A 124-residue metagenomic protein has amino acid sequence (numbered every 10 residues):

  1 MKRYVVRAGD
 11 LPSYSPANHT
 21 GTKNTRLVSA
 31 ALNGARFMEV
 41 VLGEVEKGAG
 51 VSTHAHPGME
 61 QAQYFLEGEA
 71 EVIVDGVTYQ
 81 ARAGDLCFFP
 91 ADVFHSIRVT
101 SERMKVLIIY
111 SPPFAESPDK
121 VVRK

Functional and structural regions predicted by a protein language model:
M1-F37, S52, V121-K124: A short, N-terminal "cap"/entry segment at the start of jelly-roll beta-barrel domains of the cupin/DSBH fold
R26, V41-H56: Conserved short histidine dyad/triad with adjacent acidic residue
L42, E102-P118: A short hydrophobic beta-strand segment most commonly corresponding to one strand of the jelly-roll/cupin
S52-T53, V72-I73, F89, H95-S101: Short beta-strand His + acidic residue motifs that chelate non-heme Fe in jelly-roll/DSBH and cupin folds
G58-E60, Y64-A70, D75: Glycine- and acidic-residue-biased ligand/ion/polar-headgroup-sensing regions
E69, V77-Y79, E102: Well-ordered beta-strand scaffold positions
G76-A91: Short acidic-glycine-tyrosine-enriched beta hairpin
D92-V93, S111: Short, surface-exposed secondary-structure boundary micro-motifs
